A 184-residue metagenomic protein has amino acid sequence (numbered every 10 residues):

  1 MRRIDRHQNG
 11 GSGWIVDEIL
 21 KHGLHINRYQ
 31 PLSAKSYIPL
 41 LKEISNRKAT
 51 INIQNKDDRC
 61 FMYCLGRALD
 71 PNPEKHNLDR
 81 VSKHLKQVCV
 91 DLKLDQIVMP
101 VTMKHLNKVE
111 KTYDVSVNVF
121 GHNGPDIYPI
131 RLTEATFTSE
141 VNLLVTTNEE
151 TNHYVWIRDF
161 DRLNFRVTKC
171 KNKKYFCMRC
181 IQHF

Functional and structural regions predicted by a protein language model:
M1-F184: Metal-dependent nucleotidyl/phosphoryl-transfer cores and adjacent nucleic-acid-binding surfaces
